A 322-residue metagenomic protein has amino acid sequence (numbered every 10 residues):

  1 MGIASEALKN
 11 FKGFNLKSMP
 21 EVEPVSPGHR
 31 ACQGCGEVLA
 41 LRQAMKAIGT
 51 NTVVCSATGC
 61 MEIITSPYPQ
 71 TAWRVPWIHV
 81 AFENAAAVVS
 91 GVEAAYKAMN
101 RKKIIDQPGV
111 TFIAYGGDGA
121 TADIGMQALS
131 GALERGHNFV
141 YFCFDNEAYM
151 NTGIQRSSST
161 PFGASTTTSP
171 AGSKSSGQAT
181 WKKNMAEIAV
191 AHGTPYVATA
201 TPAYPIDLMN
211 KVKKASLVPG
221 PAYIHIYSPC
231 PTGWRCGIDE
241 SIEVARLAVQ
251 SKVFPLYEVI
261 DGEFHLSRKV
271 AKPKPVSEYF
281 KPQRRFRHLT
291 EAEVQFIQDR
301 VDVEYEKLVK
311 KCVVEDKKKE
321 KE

Functional and structural regions predicted by a protein language model:
M1, C230-E322: Flexible, low-complexity linker and terminal segments
I3-Y141, I154-A164, Q178: Cofactor-binding active-site loop characterized by glycine-rich and histidine/acidic residues
N15-M19, G28, Q107-P108, S158-K214: Conserved thiamine diphosphate
V22, G34-V38, F82-A86, A179 (+4 more regions): Electropositive phosphate-/nucleotide-binding environments in soluble metabolic enzymes
M61-E62, N146-N151, P231-G233: Short gly/pro/ser/thr-enriched loop/turn and capping motifs at secondary-structure boundaries
C143, A198-A200, Y223-Y227: Short, conserved beta-strand edge motifs with alternating hydrophobic and charged residues
Q155-F162, P205, V212-P219, C236-L247: Short, surface-exposed, charged loop/turn segments at secondary-structure junctions
P219-P221, F254: Active-site lining segments that contact anionic ligands and/or coordinate catalytic metals
